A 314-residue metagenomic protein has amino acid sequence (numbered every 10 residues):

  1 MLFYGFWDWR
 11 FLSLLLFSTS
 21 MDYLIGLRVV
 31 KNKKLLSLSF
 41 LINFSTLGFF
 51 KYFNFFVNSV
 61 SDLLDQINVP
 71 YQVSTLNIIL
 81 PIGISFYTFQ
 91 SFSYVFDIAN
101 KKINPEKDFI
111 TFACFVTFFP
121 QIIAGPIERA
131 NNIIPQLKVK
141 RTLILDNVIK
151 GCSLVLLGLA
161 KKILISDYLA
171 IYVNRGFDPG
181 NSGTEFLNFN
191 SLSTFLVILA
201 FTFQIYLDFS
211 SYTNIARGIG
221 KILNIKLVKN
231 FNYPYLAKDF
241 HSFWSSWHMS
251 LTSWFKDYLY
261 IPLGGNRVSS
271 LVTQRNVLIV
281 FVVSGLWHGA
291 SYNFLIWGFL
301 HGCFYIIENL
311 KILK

Functional and structural regions predicted by a protein language model:
M1-K314: Membrane-embedded transmembrane alpha-helical bundles that form the catalytic cores of multi-pass lipid-modifying
